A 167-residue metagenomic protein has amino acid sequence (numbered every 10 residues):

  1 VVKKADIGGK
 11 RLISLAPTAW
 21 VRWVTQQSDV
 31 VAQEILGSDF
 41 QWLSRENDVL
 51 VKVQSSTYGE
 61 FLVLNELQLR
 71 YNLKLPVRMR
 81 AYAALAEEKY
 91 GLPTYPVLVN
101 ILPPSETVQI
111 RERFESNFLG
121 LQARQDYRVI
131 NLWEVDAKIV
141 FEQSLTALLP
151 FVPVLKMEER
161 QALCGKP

Functional and structural regions predicted by a protein language model:
V1-P167: Conserved single-residue anchors adjacent to enzymatic active/cofactor-binding motifs
